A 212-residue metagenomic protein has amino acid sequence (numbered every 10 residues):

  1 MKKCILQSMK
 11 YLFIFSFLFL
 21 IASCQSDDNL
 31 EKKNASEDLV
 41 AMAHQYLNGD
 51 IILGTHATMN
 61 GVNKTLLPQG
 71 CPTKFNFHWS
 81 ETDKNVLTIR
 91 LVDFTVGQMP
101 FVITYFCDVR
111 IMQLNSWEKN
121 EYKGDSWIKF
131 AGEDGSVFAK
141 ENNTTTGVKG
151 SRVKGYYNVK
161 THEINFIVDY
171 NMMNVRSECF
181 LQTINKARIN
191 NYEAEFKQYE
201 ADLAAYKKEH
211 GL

Functional and structural regions predicted by a protein language model:
K2-F13: Bacterial N-terminal signal peptides that target proteins for export
L20-S23: C-terminal motif of bacterial Sec signal peptides marking the signal peptidase cleavage site
S26-W127, V159, M173-L212: Acidic/polar, low-complexity intrinsically disordered N-terminal segments immediately downstream of a Sec signal
D125-I167: Acidic, glycine-rich flexible loop segments
